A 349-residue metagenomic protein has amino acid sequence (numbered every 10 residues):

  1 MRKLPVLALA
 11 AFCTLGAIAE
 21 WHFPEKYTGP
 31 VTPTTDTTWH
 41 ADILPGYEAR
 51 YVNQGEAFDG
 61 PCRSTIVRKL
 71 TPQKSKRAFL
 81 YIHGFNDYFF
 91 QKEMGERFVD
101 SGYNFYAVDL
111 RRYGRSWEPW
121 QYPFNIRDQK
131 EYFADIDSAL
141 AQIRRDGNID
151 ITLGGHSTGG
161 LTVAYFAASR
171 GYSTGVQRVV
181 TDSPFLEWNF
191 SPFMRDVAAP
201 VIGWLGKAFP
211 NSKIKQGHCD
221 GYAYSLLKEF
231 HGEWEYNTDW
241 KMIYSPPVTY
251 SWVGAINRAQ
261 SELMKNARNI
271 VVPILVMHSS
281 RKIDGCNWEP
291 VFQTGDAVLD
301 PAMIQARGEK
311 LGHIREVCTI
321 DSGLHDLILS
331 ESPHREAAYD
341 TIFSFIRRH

Functional and structural regions predicted by a protein language model:
P24-P72: N-terminal cap/lid segment of alpha/beta-hydrolase-fold proteins
K76-G84: Short beta-strand element of the alpha/beta-hydrolase
G84-E96, W288-E289: The serine-hydrolase catalytic nucleophile loop
F85-N86, G114-D150, H334-R335: Catalytic nucleophile-loop/oxyanion-hole region of alpha/beta-hydrolase and closely related hydrolase-like folds
D87-F90, V99-P119: Conserved alpha/beta-hydrolase
T158, T162-Y250: Alpha/beta-hydrolase-fold enzymes
I214-R315, T319: Serine-hydrolase catalytic core
I314-H349: Catalytic active-site module of serine/aspartate enzymes centered on a nucleophile-bearing elbow/loop
